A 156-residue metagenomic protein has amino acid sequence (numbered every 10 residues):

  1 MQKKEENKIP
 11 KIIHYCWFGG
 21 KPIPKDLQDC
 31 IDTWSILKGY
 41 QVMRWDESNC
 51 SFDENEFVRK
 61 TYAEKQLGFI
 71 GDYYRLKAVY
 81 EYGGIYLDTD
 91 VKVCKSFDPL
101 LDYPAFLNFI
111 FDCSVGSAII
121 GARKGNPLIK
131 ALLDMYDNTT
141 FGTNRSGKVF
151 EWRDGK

Functional and structural regions predicted by a protein language model:
M1-G71, L87-K156: Glycosyltransferase-associated regions of secretory-pathway enzymes, highlighting luminal stem/catalytic domains
Y73-G84: Small-residue hinge/turn detector
